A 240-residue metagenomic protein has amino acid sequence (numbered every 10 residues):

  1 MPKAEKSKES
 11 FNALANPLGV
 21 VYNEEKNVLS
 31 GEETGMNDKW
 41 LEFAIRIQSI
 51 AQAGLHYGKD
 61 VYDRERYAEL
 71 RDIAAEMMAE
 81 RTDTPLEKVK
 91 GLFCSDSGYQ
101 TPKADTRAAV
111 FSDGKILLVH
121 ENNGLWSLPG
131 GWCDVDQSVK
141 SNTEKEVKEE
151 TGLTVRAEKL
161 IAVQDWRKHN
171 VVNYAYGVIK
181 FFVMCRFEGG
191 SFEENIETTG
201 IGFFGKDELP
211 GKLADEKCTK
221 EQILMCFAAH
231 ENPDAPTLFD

Functional and structural regions predicted by a protein language model:
K3-K6, N16, K26-N27: Polybasic, lysine-rich low-complexity intrinsically disordered segments
S7-S10, S30: Serine residues within intrinsically disordered or low-complexity segments
V20-N23, L29-E32: Short, positively charged and aromatic/hydrophobic N-terminal segments
M36-Q48: Short amphipathic alpha-helical heptad-repeat segments
A51-G58: Secondary-structure edge/capping motif, primarily at the C-terminal ends of alpha-helices and the immediately following
V61-R64, A68-R107: Acidic, metal-coordinating catalytic segment for phosphate/diphosphate chemistry, firing primarily on the Nudix
K90-S127, V155, K159: N-terminal strand-loop-strand
C133-A157, D165-Q222, H230-E231, L238-D240: Unchanged
